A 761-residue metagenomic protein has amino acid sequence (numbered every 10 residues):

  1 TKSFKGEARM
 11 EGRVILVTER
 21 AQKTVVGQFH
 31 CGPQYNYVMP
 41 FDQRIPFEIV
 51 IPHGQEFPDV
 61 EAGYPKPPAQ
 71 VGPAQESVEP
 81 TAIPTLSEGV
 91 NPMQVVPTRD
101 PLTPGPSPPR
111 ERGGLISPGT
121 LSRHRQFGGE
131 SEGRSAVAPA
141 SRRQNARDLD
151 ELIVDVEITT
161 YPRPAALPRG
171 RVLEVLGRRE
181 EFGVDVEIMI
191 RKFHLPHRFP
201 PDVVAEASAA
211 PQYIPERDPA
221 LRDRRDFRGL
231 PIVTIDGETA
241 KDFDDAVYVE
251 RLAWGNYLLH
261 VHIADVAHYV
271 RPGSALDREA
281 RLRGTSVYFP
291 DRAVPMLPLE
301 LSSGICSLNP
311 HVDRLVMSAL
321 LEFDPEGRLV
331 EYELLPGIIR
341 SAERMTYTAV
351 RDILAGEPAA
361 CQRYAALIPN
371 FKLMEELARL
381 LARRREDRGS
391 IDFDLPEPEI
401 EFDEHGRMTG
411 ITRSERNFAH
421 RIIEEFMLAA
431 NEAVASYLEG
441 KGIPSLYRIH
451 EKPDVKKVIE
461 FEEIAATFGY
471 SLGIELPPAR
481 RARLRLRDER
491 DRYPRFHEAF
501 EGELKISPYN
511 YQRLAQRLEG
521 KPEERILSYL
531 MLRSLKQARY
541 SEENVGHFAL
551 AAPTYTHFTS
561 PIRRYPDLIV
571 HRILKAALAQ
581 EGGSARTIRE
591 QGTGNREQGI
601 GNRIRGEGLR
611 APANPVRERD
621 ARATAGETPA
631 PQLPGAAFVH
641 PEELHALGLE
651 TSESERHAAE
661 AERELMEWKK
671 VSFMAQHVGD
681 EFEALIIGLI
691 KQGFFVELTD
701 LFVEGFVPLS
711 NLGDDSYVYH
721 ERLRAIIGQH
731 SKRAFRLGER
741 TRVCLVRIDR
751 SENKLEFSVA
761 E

Functional and structural regions predicted by a protein language model:
T1-D100, P108, L115-H260, A267-V312 (+5 more regions): Charge-lined substrate channels and their catalytic hotspots, especially those that engage the 3′ end of RNA
T1-K2, V156, L689, V743-L745: A generic structural signal for residues embedded in beta-strands
G32, L252-A253, F323-R328, F402-H405: Short acidic-glycine loop/turn motifs at beta-strand connectors
F47-I49, A165-L167, E180-V184, F243-D245 (+13 more regions): Short helix/loop capping segments that flank catalytic or ligand/cofactor-binding pockets
D100, R110, G128, R589-R603 (+3 more regions): Arg/Gly-rich low-complexity intrinsically disordered repeat tracts
A293-D352, L373, V545, L550-P553: Covalent nucleotidyltransferase
L334, Y347-R589, V616, P631-F702 (+6 more regions): Append "with occasional cross-activation on large, charged helical scaffolds in nucleic-acid assemblies
